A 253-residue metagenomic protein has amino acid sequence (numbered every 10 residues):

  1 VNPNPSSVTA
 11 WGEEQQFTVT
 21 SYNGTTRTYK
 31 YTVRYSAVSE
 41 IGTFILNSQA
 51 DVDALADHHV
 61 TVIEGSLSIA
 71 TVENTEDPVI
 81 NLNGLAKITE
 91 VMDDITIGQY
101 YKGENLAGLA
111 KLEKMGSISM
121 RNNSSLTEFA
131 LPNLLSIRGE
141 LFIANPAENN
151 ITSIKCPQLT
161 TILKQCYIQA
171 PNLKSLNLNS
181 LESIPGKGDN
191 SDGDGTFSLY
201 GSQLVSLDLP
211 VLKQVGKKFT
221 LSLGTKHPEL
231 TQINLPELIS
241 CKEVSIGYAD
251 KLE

Functional and structural regions predicted by a protein language model:
V1-G42, T61, G108: Beta-rich interaction/scaffold domains
S6-V8, R27, L55, L85 (+2 more regions): A generic signature of intrinsically disordered, low-complexity regions enriched in glycine/proline and charged/polar
I41-A50, I63-I80, G84, T89-K174 (+2 more regions): Concave beta-strand-loop units of leucine-rich repeat
A50-H59: Acidic Gly/Asp/Thr-rich repetitive segments characteristic of extracellular carbohydrate-active and adhesion proteins
